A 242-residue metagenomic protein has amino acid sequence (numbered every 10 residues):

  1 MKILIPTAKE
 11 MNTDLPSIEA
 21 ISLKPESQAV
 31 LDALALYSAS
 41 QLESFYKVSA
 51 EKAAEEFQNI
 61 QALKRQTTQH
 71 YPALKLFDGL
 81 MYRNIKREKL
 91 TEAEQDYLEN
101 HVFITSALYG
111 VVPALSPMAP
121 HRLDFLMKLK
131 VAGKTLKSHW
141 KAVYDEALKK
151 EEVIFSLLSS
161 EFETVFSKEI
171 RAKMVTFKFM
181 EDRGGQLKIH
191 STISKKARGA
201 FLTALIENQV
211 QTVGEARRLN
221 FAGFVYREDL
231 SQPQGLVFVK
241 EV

Functional and structural regions predicted by a protein language model:
K2-K89: Active-site helix-to-loop segments that bind/position phosphate- or nucleotide-bearing substrates and donors across
K86-P233, V237-V242: Internal, well-folded beta-alpha domain core
